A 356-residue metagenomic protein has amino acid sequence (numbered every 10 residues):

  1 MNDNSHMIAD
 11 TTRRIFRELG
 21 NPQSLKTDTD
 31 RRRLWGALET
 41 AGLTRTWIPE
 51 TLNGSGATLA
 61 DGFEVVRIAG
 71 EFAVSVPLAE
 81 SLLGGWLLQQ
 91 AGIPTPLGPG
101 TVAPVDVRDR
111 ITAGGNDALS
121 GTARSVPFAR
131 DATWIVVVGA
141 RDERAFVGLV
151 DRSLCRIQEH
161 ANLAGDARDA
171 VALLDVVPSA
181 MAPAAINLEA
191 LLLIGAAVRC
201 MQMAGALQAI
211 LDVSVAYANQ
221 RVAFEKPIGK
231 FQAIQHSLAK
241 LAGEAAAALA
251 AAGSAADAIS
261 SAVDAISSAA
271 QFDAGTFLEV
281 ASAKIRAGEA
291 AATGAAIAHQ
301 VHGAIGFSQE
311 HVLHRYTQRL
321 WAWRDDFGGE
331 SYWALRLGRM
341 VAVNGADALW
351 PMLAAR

Functional and structural regions predicted by a protein language model:
M1-F72, L193-R356: Alpha-helical interface subdomain recognition
N21, P49, P77, D151 (+1 more regions): Generic structural signal for alpha-helix starts
S24-K26, R67, E80-L83, G114-A118 (+2 more regions): A short linear-motif detector with a strong N-terminal bias
W47, S75-P77, T101: Short glycine-aspartate micro-motif
D61-G62, E80-G84, G98: Generic hydrophobic, aliphatic-rich segments that mediate packing or membrane embedding
A73-E80, L97, M181: Short, flexible active-site-proximal loops enriched in glycine and acidic residues
S75-A91: N-terminal glycine-rich flavin-associated loop
W86, I93-Q208, D212, W350-R356: FAD-binding core of flavoproteins
